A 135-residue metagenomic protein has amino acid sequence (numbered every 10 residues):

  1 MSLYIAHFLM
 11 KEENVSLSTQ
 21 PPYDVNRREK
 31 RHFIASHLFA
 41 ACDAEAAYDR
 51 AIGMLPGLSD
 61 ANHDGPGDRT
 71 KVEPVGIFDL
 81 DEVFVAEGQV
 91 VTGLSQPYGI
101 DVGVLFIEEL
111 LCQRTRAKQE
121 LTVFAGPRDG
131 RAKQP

Functional and structural regions predicted by a protein language model:
Y4-M10: A short beta-strand micro-motif
M10-N14, F39-A41: Beta-strand elements of well-folded, non-transmembrane domains
S18-N26: Short beta-strand/turn micro-motifs at beta-sheet edges
R28-C42: A short, exposed loop/beta-hairpin motif centered on an aromatic-Gly-Thr core
C42-P56: A short, charged, amphipathic alpha-helix used as a generic interaction element across diverse proteins
G53-G126: Short, mixed-charge low-complexity intrinsically disordered segments
K133-Q134: A domain-level signal for the mature, folded cores of soluble proteins
